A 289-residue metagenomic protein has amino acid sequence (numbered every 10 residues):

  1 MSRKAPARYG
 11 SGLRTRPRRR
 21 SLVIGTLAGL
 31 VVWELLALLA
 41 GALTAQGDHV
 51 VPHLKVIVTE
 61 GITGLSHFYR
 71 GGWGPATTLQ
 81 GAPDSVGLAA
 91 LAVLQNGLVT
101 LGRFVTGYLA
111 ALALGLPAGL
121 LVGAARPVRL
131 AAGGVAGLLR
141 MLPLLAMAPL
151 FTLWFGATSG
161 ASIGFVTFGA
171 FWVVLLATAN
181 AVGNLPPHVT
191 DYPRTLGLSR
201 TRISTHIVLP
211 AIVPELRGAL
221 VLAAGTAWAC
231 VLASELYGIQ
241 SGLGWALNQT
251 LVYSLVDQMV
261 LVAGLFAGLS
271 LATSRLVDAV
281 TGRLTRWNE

Functional and structural regions predicted by a protein language model:
M1-L27, V31, R275-E289: Transmembrane alpha-helical segments of polytopic membrane transport and secretion proteins
A42-L109: Periplasmic/extracellular loop-to-transmembrane helix junction in inner-membrane transport proteins
Q95, V99-F104, L153-V174, I212-P214 (+1 more regions): Loop-to-helix entry region at the N-terminal start of transmembrane alpha-helices in multi-pass membrane transporters
T106-A136: Transmembrane-helix boundary motif in ABC transporter permease subunits
G123, G133-V173, N180-A181: Generic hydrophobic transmembrane alpha-helix motif, especially the helices
R126, G183, V260-E289: C-terminal transmembrane helix and the adjacent membrane-cytosol boundary/short C-terminal tail of inner/organellar
G164, F168, R200-S234, L261 (+3 more regions): Transmembrane alpha-helices
V173, A177-R217, L243, L247: Short cytoplasmic-facing helical segments at TM-TM junctions of multi-pass membrane proteins
